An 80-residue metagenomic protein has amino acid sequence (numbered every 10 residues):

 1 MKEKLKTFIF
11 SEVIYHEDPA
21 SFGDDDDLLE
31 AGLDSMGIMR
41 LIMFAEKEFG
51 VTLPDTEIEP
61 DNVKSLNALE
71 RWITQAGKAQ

Functional and structural regions predicted by a protein language model:
M1-L33, R40-I42, K47-E48, T52-Q80: Phosphopantetheine-dependent thiolation modules in NRPS/PKS and related acyl-activating systems
